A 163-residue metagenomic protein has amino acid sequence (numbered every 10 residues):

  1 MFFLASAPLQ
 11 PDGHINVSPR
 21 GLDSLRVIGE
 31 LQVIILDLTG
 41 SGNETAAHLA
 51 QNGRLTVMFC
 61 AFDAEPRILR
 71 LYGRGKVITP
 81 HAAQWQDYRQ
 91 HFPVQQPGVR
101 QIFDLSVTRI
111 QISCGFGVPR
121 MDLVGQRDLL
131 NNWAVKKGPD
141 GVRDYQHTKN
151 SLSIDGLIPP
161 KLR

Functional and structural regions predicted by a protein language model:
M1-R163: Binding-site signature for planar aromatic cofactors or substrates
